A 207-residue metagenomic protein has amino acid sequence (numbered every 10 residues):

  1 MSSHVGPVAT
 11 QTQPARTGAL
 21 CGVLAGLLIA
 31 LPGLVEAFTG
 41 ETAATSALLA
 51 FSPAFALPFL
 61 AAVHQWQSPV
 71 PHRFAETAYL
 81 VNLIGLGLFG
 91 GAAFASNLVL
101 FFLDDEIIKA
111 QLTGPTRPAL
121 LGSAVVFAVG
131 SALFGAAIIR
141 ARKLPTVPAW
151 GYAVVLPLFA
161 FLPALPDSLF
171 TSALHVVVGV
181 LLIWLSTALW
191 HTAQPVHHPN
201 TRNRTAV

Functional and structural regions predicted by a protein language model:
S2-V207: Hydrophobic, aromatic-enriched alpha-helical segments typical of multi-pass transmembrane helices
